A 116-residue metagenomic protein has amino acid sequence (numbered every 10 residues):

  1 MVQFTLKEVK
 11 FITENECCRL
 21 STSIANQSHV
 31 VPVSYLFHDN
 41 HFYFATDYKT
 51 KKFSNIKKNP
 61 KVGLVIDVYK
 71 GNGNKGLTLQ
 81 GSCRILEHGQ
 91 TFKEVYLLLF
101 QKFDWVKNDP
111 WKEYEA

Functional and structural regions predicted by a protein language model:
M1-C18, G73: Extreme N-terminal tail/first-helix region
V2-Q3, K75-A116: Charged, gly/pro-rich active-site loop segments
E8-V9, F53, Y96: Short amphipathic alpha-helical segments and helix-helix/interface helices
I12-T13, K57, F100: Alpha-helix boundary recognition
N15-Y48, I56, G63-D67, T78: Short beta-strand segments
A25-Q27, K70-N72, Y114-A116: A short beta-turn/loop motif at secondary-structure boundaries
F37-H38, K70, S82, K107: Alpha-helix boundary/capping detector
T50-K52, G71: Short, surface-exposed beta-strand-loop junctions and turns on beta-sheet-rich folds
